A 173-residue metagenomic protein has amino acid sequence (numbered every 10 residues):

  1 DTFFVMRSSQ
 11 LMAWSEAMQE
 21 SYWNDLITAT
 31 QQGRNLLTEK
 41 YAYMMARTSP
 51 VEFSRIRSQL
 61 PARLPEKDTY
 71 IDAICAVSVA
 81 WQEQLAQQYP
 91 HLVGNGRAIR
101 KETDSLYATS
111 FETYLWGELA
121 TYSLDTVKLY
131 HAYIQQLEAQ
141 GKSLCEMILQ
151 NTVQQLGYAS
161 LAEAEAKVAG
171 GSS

Functional and structural regions predicted by a protein language model:
D1, V5, Q82, A86-I99: Terminal low-complexity "docking" segments
D1-A13, S21-D25, L36-L37, T103 (+2 more regions): A cross-kingdom feature marking solvent-exposed beta-strand/loop segments within repeated, beta-rich binding/scaffold
F4, Q19, L37, F53 (+5 more regions): Short amphipathic alpha-helical segments that mediate assembly, nucleic-acid/protein binding, or membrane association
L11-W14, M18-I27, I74-C75, L119-Y122 (+1 more regions): Short, structured motif recognition centered on aromatic/hydrophobic residues
Q19, N24-L64, I134-A164: Repeat-associated, polar segments at repeat-unit boundaries in modular proteins
A42-L92, E165-V168: Intrinsic disorder/low-complexity detector
S110-L149: C-terminal structured interaction module
